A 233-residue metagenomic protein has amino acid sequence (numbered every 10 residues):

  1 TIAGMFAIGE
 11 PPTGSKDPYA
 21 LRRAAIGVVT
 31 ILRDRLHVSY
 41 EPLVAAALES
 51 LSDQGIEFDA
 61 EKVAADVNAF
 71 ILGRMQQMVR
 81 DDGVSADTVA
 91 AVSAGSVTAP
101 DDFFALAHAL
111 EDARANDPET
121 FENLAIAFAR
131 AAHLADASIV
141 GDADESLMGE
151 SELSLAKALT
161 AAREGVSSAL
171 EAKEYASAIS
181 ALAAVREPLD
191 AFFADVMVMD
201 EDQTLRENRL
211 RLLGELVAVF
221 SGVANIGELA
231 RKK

Functional and structural regions predicted by a protein language model:
T1-K233: Amphipathic alpha-helical "coupling" segments that flank catalytic cores
